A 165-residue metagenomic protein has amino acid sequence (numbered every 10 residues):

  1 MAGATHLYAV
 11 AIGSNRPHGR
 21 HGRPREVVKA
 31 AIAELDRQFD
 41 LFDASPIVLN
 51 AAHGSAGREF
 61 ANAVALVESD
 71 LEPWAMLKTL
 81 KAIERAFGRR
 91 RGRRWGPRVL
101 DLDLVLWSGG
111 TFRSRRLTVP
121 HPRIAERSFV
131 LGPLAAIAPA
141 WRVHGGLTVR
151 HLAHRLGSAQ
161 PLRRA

Functional and structural regions predicted by a protein language model:
A2, H53-F60, W74-L77, A82-A165: Flexible, gly/pro- and Lys/Arg-enriched active-site loops
T5-A9: Extreme N-terminal starter segment of soluble prokaryotic enzymes
V10-G13, L131: Short beta-strands and strand-loop turn motifs
I12, P46, H121: Pocket-edge structural micro-motifs
S14, A65-L71, L106-G109: Short beta-strand-to-loop capping motifs
R16-G19: Short acidic, Gly/Ser-rich segments with clustered Asp/Glu that frequently serve as metal-coordination loops in enzyme
H21-R25, L77: Conserved strand-to-helix beginnings and helix N-cap segments that scaffold or border functional pockets
R25-E72: Short, surface-exposed acidic-centric catalytic microdomains
